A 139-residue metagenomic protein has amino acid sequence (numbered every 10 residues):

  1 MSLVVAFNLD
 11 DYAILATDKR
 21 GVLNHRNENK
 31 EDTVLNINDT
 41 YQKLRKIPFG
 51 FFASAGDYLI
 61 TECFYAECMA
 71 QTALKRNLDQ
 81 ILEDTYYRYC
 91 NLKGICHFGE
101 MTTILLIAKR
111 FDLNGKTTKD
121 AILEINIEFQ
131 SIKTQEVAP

Functional and structural regions predicted by a protein language model:
M1-P139: N-terminal nucleophile
